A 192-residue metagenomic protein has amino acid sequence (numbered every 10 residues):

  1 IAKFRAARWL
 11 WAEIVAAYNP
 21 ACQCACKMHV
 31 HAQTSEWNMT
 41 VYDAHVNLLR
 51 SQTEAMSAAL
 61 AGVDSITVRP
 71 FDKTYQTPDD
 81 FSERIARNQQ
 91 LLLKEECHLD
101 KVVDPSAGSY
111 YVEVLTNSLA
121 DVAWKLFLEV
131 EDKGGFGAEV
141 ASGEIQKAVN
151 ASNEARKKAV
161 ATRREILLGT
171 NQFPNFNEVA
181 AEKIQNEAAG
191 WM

Functional and structural regions predicted by a protein language model:
I1, A21, W37-V41, S65-T67 (+5 more regions): Flexible loop/turn segments at secondary-structure boundaries
I1-N38, Y42-V46, L128: Gly/Pro-rich turn-and-neighbor structural signature
V15-K27, S65, E96-S106, D132-G143: Flexible, glycine/charged-enriched surface loops at secondary-structure junctions
A17-Y18, R50-E54, E154-A155: Glycine-rich, charged/polar anion/phosphate-binding loops that engage phosphate groups from diverse ligands
P20-C22, S57-A59, A159-V160: A general structural signal for short secondary-structure junctions and capping/turn motifs
H31-S35, S51, V68-F71, K94 (+2 more regions): Generic beta-strand/beta-sheet core signal
Q52-L126: Mobile "lid/hinge" segments at catalytic clefts and subdomain interfaces of large enzymes
D64, D100, V122-M192: Intrinsic disorder at enzyme termini
